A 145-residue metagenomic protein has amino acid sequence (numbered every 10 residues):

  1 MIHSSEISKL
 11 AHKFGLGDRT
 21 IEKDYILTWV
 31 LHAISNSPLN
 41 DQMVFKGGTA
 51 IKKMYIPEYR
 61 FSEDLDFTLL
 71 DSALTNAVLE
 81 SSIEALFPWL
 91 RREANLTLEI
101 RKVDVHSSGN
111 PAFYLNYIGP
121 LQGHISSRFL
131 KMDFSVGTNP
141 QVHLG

Functional and structural regions predicted by a protein language model:
M1-G145: Compositionally biased terminal segments of proteins
